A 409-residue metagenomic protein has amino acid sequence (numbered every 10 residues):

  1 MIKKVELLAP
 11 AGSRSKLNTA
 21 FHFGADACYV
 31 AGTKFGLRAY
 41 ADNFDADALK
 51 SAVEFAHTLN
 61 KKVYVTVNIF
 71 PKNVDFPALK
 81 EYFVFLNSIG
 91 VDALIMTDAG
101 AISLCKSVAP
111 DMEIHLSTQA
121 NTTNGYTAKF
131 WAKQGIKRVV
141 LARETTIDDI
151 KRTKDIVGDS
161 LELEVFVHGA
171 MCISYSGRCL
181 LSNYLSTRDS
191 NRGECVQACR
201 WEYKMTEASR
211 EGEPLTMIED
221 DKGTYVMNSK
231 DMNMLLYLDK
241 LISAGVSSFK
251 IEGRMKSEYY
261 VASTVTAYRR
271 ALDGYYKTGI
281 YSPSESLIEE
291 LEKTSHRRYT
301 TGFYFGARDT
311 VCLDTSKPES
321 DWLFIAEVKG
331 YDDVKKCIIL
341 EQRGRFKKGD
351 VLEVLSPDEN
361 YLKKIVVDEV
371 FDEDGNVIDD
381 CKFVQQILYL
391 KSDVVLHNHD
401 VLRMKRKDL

Functional and structural regions predicted by a protein language model:
M1-F23, A27-V30, K34, L59-I69 (+5 more regions): Surface-exposed amphipathic alpha-helical tracts and adjacent flexible/coil segments at the periphery of soluble enzymes
R38-F55: Glycine-rich, positively charged N-terminal anion/phosphate-binding segment
G100-A101: Alpha-helix capping/helix-boundary segments
A109: Conserved phosphotransfer cores of two-component systems
